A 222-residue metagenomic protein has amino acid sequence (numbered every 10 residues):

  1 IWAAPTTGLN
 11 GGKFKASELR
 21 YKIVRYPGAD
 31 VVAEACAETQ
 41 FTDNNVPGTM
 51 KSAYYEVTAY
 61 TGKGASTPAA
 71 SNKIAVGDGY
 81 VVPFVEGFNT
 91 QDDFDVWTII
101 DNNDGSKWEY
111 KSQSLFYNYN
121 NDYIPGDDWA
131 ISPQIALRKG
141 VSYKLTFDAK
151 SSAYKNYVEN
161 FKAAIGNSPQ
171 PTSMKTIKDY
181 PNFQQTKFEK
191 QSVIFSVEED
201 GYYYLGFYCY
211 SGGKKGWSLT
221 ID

Functional and structural regions predicted by a protein language model:
I1-K15, D43, F147: Conserved aromatic anchor
F14-T49, K178-Q185: Recognizes extended acidic, P/S/T-rich segments that occur within or adjacent to Ig-like beta-sandwich modules
D43-S66: Beta-strand-rich modules
Y60-V81, L219: Extracellular fibronectin type III
G79-G126: Extracellular glycan-recognition surfaces and repeat-rich motifs
F88, S132, V141-A153, F161-A163 (+1 more regions): Extracellular beta-strand-rich recognition modules
I124-W129, Y210-D222: Extracellular carbohydrate recognition
P169-E199: Extracellular carbohydrate recognition and processing domains and analogous Trp-centered ligand-binding platforms
